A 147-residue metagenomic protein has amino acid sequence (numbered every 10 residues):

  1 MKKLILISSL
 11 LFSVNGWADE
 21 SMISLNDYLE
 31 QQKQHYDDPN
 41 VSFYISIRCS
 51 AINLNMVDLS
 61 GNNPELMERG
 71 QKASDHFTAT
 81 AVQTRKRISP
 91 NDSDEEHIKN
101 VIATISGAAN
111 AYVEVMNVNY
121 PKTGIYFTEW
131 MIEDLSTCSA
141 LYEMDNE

Functional and structural regions predicted by a protein language model:
L4-V14: Sec-dependent N-terminal signal peptides
V14-E20: Sec/Tat signal peptide C-region and signal peptidase I cleavage site
E20-D37, E114-N119: Short amphipathic alpha-helical segments and their helix-coil junctions
K33-Y36, V57, G124, N146: A conserved position within tetratricopeptide repeats
H35-P90: Short N-proximal segments of mature Sec-exported proteins
F77-E147: Compact alpha-helical subdomains of small soluble proteins
